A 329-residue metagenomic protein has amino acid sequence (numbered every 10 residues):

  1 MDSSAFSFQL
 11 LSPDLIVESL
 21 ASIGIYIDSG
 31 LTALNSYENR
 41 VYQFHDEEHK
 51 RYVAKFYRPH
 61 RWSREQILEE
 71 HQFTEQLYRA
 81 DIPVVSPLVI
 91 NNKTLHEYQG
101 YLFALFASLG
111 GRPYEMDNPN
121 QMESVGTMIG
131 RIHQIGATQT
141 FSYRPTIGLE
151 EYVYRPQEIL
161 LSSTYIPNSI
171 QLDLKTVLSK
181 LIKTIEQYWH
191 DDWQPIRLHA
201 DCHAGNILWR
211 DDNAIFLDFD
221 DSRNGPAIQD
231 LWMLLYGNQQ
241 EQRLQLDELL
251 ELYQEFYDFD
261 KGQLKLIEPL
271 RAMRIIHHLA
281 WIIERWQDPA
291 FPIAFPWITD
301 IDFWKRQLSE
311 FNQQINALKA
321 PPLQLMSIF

Functional and structural regions predicted by a protein language model:
M1-V89, D211-N213, Q324-F329: Conserved NTP-binding catalytic cores of kinases and kinase-like/nucleotidyltransferase enzymes across multiple kinase
S4, A280-F329: ATP/Mg2+ or Mg2+-diphosphate-binding catalytic cores that bind nucleotide phosphates or diphosphates via glycine-rich
E38-A54, P87, I182-L231, F329: Active-site acidic catalytic loop and adjacent metal/ATP-binding pocket of ATP-dependent phosphoryl transfer enzymes
D46-F141: ATP-binding pocket architecture of kinase catalytic cores
P59, F103-M116, Q157-Y165, H278-A294: A glycine-centered beta->alpha junction motif in the catalytic cores of kinase/phosphotransferase enzymes
P59, G111, A214, S222-N224 (+1 more regions): Activation segment
E115-L172, W193-P195: A cross-family kinase active-site recognition segment
A227-D258, R274-A290: Active-site activation/catalytic loop segments of kinase-like enzymes and analogous catalytic loops in related
